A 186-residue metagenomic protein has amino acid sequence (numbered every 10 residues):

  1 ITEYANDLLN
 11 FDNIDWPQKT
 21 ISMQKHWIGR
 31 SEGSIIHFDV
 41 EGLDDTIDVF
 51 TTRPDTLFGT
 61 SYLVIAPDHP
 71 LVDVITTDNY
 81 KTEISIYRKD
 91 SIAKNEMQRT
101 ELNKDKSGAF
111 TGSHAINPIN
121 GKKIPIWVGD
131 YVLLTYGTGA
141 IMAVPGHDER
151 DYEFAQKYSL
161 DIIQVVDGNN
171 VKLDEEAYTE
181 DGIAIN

Functional and structural regions predicted by a protein language model:
I1-D7, E32, H37-N186: Non-cofactor substrate-recognition interfaces
I1-K19: NTP-dependent nucleotidyl-transfer catalytic core
W16-T20, E96-R99: Residue-level signal for secondary-structure boundary elements
P17-F38: Catalytic cores of enzymes that engage adenine nucleotides and/or redox cofactors via long glycine-rich, Lys/Arg/His
